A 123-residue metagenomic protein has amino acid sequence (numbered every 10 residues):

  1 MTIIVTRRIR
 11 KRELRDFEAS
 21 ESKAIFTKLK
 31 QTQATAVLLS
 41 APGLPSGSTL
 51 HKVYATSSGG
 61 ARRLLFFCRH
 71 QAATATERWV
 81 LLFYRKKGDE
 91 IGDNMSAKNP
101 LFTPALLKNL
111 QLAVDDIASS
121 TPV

Functional and structural regions predicted by a protein language model:
M1-F26, Q111-V123: Arg/Lys-rich, positively charged N-terminal/basic patches that mediate binding to nucleic acids
M1-R7, A61-R62, F66-C68: Solvent-exposed, charged interface segments at domain starts and junctions
T6, Q31-A34, N99, T103: Polar helix-capping/helix-linker motif
K30-S58: A short, surface-exposed loop/turn module that caps and links secondary-structure elements
S58-G59, A73: Short glycine/serine/proline-enriched coil/turn segments at secondary-structure junctions
L64-V123: Enriched for short, Lys/Arg-rich terminal
